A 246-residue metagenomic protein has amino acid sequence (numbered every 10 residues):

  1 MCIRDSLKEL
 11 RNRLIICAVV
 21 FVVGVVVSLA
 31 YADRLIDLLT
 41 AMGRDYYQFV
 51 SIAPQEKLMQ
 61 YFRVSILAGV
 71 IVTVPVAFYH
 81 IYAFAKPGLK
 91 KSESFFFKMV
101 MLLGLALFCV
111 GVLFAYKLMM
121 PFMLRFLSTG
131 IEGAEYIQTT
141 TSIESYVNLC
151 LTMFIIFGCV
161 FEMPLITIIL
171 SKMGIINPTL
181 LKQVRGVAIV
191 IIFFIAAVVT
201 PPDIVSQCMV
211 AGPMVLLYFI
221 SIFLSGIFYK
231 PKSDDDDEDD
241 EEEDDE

Functional and structural regions predicted by a protein language model:
R4-E246: Membrane topogenic/interface segments and analogous intrinsically disordered interaction regions
